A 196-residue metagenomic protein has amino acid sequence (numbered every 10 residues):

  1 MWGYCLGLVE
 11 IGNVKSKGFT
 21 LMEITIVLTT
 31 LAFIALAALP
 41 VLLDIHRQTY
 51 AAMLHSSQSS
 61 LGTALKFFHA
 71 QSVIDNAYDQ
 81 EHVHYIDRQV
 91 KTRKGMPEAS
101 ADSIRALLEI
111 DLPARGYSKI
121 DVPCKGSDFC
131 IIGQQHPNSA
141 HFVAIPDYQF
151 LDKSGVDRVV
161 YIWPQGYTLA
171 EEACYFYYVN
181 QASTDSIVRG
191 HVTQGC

Functional and structural regions predicted by a protein language model:
W2, N13-T49, M53: N-terminal single-pass transmembrane signal-anchor helix
I11, F68-H69, D87: Alpha-helix boundary/capping detector
T49-N76: Membrane-proximal N-terminal amphipathic helix
Q80-V83: Extended amphipathic alpha-helical segments with heptad-repeat/coiled-coil character used for oligomerization, fusion
I86-C196: Intrinsically disordered, low-complexity regions enriched in Pro/Ser/Thr/Gly and acidic residues
